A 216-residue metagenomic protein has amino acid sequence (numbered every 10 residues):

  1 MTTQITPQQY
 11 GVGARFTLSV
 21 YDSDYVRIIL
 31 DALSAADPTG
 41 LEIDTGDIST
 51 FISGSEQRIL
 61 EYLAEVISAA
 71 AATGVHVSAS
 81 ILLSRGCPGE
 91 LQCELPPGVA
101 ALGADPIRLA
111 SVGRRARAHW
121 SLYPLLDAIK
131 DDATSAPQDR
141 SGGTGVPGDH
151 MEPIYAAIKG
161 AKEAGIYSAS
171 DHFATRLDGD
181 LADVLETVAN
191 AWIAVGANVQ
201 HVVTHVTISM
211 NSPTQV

Functional and structural regions predicted by a protein language model:
T2-V216: Charge-rich, low-complexity N-terminal segments
